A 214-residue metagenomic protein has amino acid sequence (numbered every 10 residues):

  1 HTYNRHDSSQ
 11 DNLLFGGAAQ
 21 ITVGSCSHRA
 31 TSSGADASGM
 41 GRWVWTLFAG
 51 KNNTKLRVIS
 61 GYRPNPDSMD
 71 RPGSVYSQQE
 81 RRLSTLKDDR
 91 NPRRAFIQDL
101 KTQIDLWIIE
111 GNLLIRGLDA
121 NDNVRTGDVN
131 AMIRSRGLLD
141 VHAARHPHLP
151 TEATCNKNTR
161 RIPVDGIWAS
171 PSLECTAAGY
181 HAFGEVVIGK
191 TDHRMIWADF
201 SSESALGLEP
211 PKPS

Functional and structural regions predicted by a protein language model:
H1-D7, P72-E174: Metal-dependent phosphoesterases centered on the DNase I-like endonuclease/exonuclease/phosphatase
H1-P64, T176-A177, A182-V186: Structured beta-strand-rich core segments of catalytic domains in phosphoester-bond hydrolases
L13, G50, R125, T159-R160 (+1 more regions): Generic detector of ordered secondary-structure context
L14-G17, R42-V44, T54, V129 (+2 more regions): Residues that flank catalytic or metal-binding motifs in active/ligand-binding sites
I21, T46, V58, L100 (+5 more regions): Mobile genetic element proteins and their domesticated derivatives, centered on retroelements and DNA transposons
G24, G61, G117-D119, A144 (+1 more regions): Structured beta-strand/turn binding interfaces of compact recognition modules in eukaryotic regulators
G41, P66-D70, V124: Short, well-ordered, mixed-charge alpha-helical segments that flank or form enzyme active sites
L47-R82, P171-S214: Surface polyanion/phosphate-binding segment centered on an Asp-His-Pro turn
